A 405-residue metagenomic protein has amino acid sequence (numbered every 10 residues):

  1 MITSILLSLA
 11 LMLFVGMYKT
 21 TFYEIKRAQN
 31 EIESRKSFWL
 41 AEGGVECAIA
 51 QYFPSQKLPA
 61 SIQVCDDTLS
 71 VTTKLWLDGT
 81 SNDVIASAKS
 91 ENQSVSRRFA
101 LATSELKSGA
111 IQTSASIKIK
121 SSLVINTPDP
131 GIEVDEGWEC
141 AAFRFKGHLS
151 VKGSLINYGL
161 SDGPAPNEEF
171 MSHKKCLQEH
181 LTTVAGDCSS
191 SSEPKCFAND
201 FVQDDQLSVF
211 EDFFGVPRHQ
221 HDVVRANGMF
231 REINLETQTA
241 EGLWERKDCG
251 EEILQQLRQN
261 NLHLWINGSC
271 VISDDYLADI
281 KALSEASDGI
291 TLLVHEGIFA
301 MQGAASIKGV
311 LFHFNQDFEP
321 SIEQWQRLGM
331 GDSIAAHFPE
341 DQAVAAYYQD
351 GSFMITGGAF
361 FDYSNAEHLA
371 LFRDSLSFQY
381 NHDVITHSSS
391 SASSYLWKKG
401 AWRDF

Functional and structural regions predicted by a protein language model:
M1-W39, G43, I49-F405: Compositional signature of intrinsically disordered, low-complexity segments enriched in polar residues
